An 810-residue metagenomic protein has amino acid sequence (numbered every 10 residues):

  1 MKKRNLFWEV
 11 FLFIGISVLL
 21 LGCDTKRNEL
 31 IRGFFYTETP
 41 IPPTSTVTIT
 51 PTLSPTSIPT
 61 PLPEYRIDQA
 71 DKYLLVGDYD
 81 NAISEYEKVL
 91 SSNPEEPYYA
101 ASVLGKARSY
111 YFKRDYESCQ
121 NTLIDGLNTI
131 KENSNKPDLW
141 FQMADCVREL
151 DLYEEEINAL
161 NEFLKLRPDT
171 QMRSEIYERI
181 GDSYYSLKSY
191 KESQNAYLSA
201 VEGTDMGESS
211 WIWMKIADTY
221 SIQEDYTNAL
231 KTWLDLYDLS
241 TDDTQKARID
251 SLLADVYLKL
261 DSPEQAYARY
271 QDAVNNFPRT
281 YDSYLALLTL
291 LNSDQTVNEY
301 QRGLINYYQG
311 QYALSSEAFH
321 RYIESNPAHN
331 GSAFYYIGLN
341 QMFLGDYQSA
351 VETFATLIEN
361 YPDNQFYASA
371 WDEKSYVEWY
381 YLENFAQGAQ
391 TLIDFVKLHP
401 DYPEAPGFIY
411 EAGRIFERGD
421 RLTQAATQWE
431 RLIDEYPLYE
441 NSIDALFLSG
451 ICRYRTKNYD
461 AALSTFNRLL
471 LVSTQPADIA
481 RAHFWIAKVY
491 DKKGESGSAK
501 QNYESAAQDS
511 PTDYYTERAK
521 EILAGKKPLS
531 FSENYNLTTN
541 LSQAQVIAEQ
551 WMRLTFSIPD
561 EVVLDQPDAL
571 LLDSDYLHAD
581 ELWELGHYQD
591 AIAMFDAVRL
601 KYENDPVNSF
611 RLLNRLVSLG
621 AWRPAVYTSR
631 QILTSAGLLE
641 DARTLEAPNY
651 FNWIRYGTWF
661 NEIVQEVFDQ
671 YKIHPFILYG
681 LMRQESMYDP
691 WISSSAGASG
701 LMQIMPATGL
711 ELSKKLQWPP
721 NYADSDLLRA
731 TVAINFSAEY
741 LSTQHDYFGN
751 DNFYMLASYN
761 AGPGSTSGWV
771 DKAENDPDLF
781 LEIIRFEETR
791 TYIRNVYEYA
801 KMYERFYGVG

Functional and structural regions predicted by a protein language model:
K26-Q69: Ser/Thr-rich, Proline-interspersed low-complexity disordered segments
S57, L90-Y99, L127-D138, F163-E175 (+11 more regions): Short solvent-exposed coil/turn linkers within tandem alpha-helical repeat scaffolds
P59-K88, S92, F112, V297-R321 (+1 more regions): Alpha-helical segment of the N-proximal tetratricopeptide repeat
D71, R108, D145, D182 (+10 more regions): Residue-level recognition of tetratricopeptide repeat
G77, R114, D151, K188 (+10 more regions): Residue-level detector of the short coil/turn that links helix A to helix B within each tetratricopeptide repeat
D401, A405, G419-Q424, T456-K457 (+3 more regions): Catalytic glycan-binding domains that act on GlcNAc-containing polysaccharides
